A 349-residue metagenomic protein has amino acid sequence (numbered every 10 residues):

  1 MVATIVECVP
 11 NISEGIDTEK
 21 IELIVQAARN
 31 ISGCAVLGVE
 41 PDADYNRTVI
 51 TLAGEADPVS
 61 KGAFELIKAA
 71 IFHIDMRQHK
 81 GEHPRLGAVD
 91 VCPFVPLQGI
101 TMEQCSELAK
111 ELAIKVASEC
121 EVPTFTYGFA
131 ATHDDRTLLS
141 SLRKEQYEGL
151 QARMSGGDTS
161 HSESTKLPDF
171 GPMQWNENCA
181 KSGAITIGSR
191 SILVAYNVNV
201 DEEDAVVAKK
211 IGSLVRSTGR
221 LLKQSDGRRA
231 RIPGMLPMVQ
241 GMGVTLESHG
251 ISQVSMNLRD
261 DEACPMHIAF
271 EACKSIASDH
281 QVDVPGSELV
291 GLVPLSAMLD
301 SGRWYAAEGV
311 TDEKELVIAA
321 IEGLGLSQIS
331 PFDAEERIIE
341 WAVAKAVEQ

Functional and structural regions predicted by a protein language model:
V2-Q349: Long, contiguous binding/interaction regions
